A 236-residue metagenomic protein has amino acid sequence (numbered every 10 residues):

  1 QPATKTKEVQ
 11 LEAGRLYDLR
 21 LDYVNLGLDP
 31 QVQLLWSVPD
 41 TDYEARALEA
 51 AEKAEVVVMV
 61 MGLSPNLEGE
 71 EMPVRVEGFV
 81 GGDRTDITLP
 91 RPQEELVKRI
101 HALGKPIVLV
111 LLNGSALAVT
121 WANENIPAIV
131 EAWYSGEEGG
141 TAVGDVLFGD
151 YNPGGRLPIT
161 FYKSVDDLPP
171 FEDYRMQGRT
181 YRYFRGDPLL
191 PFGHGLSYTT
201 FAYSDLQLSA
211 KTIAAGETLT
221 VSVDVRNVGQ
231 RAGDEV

Functional and structural regions predicted by a protein language model:
Q1-V236: C-terminal non-catalytic regions of proteins with extracellular/luminal or membrane-system context
